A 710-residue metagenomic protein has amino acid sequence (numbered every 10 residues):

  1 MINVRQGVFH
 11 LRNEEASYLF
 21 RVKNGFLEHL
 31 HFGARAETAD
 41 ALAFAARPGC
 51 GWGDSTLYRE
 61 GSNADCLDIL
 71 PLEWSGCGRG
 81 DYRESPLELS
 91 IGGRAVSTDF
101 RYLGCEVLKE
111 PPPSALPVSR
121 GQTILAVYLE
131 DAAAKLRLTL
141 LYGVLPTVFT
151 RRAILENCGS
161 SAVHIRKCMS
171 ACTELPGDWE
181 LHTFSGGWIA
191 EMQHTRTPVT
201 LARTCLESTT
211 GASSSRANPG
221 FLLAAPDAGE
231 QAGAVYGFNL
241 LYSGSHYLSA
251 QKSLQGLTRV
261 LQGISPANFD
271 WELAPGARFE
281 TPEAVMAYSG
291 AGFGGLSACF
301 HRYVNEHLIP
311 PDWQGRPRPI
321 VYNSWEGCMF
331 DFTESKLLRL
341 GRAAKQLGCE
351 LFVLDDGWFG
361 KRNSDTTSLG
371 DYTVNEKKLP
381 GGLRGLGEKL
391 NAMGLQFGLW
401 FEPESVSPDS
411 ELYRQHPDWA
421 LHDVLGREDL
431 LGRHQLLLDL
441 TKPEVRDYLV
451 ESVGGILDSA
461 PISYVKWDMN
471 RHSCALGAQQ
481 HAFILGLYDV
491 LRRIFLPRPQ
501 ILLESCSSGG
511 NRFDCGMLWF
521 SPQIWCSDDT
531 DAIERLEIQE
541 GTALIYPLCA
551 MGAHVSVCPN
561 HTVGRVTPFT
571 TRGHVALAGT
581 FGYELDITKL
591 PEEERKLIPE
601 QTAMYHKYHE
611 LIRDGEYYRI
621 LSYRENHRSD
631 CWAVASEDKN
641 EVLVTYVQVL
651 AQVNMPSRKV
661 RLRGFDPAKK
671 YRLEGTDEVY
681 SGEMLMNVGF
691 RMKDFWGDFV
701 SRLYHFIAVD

Functional and structural regions predicted by a protein language model:
Q6-E14, Y18, L27-Q251, A267 (+1 more regions): Polysaccharide-binding surfaces and accessory modules of carbohydrate-active proteins
E15, A153, G276, Y322 (+8 more regions): Conserved, mostly hydrophobic/aromatic
C66-G104, E230-H246, Y288-D312, C349-D356 (+3 more regions): Glycine-rich, aromatic-flanked loop segments that form ligand/cofactor-binding clefts across common enzyme folds
A95-Y102, W271-G290, V700-I707: Short Pro-Gly-centered flexible turn/kink motifs
L222, R624-P667: Carbohydrate-binding surface patches
W313-G454, I462-Y464: Aromatic-lined carbohydrate-binding/catalytic grooves of carbohydrate-active enzymes
P380-G382, H416, L421-P568, T580-L585 (+1 more regions): Active-site neighborhood of glycoside hydrolase catalytic domains
L650-D710: C-terminal beta-sandwich/jelly-roll accessory domains of carbohydrate-active enzymes
